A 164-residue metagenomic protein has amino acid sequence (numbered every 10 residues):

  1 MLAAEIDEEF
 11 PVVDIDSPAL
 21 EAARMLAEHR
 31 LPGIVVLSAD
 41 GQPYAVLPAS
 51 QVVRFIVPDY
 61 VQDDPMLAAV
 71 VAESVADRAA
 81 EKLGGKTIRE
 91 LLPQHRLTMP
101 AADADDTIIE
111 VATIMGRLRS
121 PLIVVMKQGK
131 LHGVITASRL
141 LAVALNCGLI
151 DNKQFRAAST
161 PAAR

Functional and structural regions predicted by a protein language model:
M1-M25, L31, V36-Y44, M66-I114 (+3 more regions): Bateman/CBS regulatory modules and CBS-like beta-alpha motifs in cytosolic regions of diverse proteins
D7, L31, P43-D59, R117-S120 (+2 more regions): Short beta->alpha transition motifs characteristic of CBS
F55-M66, N152: Short, charge-rich, low-complexity interaction segments located in flexible loops at or near secondary-structure
